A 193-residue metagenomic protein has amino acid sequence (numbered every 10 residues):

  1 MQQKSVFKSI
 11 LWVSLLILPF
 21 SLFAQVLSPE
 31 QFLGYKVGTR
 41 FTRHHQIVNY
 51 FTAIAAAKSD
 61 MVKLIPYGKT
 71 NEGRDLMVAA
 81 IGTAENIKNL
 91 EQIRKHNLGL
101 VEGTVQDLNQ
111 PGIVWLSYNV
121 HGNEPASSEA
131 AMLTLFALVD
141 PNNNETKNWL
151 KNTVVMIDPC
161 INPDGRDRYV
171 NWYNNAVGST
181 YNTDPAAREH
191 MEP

Functional and structural regions predicted by a protein language model:
M1-S28: Bacterial Sec-dependent N-terminal signal peptides
V26-Y67, V78-A80: Mature N-terminal segment immediately following signal peptide/propeptide cleavage in secreted/periplasmic
F41, K95-N97, N142: Mature catalytic domains of secreted/periplasmic carbohydrate-active enzymes
R43, G73, N119, I157: Divalent metal-coordination and catalytic microenvironments
K58-D60, E72, A84-I87: Primarily extracytoplasmic ectodomains and periplasmic/lumenal surface modules that are beta-strand-rich
Y67-G68, A79-T83, S117-H121, D158-N162: Active-site-proximal beta-strand/loop segments in catalytic clefts of secreted hydrolases
V78-Q110: Carboxylate-rich, divalent-cation-coordinating active-site regions
V101-S117, P125-P193: Active-site/substrate-binding loop(s) of hydrolase catalytic cores
